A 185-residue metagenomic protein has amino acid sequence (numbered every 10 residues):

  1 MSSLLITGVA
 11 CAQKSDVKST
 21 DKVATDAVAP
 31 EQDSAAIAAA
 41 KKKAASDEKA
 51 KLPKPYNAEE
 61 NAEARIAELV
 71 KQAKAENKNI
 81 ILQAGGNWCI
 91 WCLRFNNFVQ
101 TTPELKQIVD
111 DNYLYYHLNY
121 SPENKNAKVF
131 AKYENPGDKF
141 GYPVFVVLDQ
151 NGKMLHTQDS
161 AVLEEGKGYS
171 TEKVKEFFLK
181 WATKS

Functional and structural regions predicted by a protein language model:
M1-T7: Bacterial N-terminal signal peptides
A10-E60: Sec-dependent signal peptide cleavage junction
N61-I80: A short beta-strand-turn-helix
E76-I90: Short active-site neighborhood of thiol/selenol oxidoreductases, capturing the structured segment around
C89-L93, F145: The canonical Cys-X-X-Cys-His
L93-I108: Typically the conserved alpha-helix immediately C-terminal to a functionally engaged Cys/Sec in thioredoxin-like
D110-V162, G166-K173: Thioredoxin-like thiol-disulfide oxidoreductase module
A182-S185: Short, solvent-exposed mixed-charge patches
